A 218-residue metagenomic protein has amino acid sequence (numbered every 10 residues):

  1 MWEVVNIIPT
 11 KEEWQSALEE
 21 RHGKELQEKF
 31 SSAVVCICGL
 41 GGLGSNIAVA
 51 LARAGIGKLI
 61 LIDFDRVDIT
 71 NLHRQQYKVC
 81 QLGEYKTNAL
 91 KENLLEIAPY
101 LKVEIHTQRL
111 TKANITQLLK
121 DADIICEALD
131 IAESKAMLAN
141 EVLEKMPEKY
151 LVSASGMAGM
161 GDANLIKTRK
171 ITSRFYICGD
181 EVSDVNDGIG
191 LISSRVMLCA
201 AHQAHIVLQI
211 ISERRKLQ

Functional and structural regions predicted by a protein language model:
M1-V35: N-terminal charged helix/coil linker that caps or initiates catalytic domains
W2-K11, L118-I124, A128-Q218: Glycine-rich phosphate/adenylate-binding loop
I37-L40, L61: Hydrophobic Val/Ile/Leu positions in short beta-strands of Rossmann-like dinucleotide-binding domains
L43: Hydrophobic/small residue at the entry helix of a nucleotide-binding pocket
R53-K58: Conserved S-adenosyl-L-methionine
D63-I97: Glycine-rich phosphate-binding loop and adjoining beta1-alpha1-beta2 segment of Rossmann-like nucleotide-binding folds
T87-A122, L129-A132: A structured beta-alpha segment of the ubiquitous adenosine-cofactor-binding alpha/beta core
